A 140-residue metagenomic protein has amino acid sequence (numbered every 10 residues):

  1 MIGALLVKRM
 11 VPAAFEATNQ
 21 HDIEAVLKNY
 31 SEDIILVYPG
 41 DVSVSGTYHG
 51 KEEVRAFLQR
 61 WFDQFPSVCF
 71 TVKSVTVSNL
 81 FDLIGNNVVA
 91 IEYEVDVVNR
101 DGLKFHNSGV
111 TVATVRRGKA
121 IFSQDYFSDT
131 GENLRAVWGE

Functional and structural regions predicted by a protein language model:
M1-E140: C-terminal and inter-domain tail/linker signature
